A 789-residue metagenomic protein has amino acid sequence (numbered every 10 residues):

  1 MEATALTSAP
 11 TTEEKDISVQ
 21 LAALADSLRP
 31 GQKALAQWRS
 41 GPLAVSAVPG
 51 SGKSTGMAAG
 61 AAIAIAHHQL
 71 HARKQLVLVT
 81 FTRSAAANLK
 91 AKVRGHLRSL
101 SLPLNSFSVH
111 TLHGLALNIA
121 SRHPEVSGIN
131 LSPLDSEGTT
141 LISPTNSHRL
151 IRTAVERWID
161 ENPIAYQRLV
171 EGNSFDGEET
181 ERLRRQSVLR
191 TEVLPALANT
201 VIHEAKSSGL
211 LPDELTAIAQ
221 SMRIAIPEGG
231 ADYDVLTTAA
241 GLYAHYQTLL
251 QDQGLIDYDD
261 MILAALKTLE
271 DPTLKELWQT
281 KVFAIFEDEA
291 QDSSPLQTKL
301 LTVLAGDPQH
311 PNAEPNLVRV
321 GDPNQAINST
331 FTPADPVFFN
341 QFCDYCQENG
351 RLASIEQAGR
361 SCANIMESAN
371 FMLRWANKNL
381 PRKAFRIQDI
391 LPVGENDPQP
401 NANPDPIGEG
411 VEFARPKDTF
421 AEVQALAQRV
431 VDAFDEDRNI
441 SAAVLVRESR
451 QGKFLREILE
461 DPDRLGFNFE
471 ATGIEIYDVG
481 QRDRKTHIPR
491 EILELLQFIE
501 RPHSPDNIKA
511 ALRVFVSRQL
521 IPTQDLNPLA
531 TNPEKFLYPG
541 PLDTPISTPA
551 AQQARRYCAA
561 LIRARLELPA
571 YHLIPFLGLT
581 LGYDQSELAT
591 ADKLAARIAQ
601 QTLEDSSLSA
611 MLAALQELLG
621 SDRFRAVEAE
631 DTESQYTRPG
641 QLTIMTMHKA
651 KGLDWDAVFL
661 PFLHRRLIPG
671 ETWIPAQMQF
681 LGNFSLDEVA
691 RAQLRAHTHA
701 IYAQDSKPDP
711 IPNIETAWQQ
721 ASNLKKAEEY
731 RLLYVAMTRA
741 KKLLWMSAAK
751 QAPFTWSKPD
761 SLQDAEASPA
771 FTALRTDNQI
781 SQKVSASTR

Functional and structural regions predicted by a protein language model:
E2-A58, A62, Q75-V77, F175-F286 (+3 more regions): Accessory N-terminal region flanking or inserted into the helicase ATPase core in nucleic-acid motor proteins
E2-A91, G95, Q291, P295-P505 (+2 more regions): Conserved motor-region signature of P-loop NTPase helicases/translocases
S46, R73-L197, N340-Q341: Conserved P-loop NTPase-based nucleic-acid remodeling module centered on helicase motor cores
S108-G114, D257-D260, A264-A265, G640-T646: Conserved two-lobed SF2 helicase motor
V126-T140, R374-N377, P489-L520: A polyampholytic, Gly/Pro-enriched intrinsically disordered region
E228, L495-L743, S747-Q751, T755-S757: Conserved helicase C-terminal RecA-like lobe
V282-S293, P323-N324, L663: Conserved Walker B
Q751, S768-R789: C-terminal, charged and often intrinsically disordered regions of DNA end-processing helicases and nucleases
